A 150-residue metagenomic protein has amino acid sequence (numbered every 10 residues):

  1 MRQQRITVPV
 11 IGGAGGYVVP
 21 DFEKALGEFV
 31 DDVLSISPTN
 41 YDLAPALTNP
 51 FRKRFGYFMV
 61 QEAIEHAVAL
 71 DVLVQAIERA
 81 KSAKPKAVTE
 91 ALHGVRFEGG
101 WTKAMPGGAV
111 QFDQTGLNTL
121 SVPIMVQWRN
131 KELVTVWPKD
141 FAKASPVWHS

Functional and structural regions predicted by a protein language model:
M1-S150: Extracytosolic ligand-binding ectodomains
